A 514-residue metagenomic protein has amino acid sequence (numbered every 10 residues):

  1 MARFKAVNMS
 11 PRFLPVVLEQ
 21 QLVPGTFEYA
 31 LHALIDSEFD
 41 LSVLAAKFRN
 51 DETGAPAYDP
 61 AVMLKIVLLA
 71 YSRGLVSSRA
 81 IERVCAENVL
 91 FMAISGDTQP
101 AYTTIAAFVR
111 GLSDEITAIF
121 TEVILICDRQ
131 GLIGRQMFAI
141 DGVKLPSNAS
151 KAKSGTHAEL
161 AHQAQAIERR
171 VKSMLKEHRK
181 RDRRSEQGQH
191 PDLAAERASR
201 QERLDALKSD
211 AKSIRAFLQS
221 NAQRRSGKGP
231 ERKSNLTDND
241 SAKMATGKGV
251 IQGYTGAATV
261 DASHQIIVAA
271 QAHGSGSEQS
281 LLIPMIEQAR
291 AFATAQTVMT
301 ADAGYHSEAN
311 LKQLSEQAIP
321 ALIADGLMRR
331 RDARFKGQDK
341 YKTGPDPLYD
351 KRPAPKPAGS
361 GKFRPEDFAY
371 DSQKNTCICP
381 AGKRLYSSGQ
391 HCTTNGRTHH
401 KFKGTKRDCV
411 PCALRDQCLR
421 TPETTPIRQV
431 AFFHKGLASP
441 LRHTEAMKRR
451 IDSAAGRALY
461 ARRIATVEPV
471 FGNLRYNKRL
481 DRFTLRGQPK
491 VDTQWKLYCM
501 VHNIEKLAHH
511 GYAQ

Functional and structural regions predicted by a protein language model:
M1-Y29: Hydrophobic alpha-helical membrane-insertion signals
F4-A6, V67, G74-E87, G96-Q514: Anion-binding and metal-coordination hotspots
P24-L68: Basic, short loop/linker segments at the boundary and entry of helix-turn-helix/winged-helix-like folds
L41-V43, E52-T53, D59-P60, V84-G96 (+1 more regions): Helical catalytic core of nucleic-acid polymerases
